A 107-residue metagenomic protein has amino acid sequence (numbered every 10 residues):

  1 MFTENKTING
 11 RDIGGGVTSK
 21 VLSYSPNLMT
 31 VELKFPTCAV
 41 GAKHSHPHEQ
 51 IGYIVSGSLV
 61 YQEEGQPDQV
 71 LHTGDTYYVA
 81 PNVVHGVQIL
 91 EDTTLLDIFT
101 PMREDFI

Functional and structural regions predicted by a protein language model:
M1-M29: A short, N-terminal "cap"/entry segment at the start of jelly-roll beta-barrel domains of the cupin/DSBH fold
M29-S45: Conserved short histidine dyad/triad with adjacent acidic residue
K34, H46-Y61: Short, conserved beta-strand element in jelly-roll/cupin
V40-G41, G57-Q62, T76-Y77: Short beta-strand segments in beta-sandwich/barrel cores
V55-S56, H72, E91: A cytosolic small-molecule/anion-sensing beta-strand core signal
G65-P81: Short acidic-glycine-tyrosine-enriched beta hairpin
P81-D105: Ligand-binding loop in jelly-roll beta-barrel domains
